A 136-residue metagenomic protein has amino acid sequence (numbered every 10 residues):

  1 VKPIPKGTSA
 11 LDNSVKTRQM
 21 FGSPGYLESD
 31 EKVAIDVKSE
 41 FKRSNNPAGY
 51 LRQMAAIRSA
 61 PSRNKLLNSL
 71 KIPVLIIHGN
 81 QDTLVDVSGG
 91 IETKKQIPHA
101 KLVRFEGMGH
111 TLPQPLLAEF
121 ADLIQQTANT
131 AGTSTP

Functional and structural regions predicted by a protein language model:
V1-K65, I72: Alpha/beta-hydrolase
S14-Q19, K94, A121, Q125: Non-transmembrane alpha-helical segments in soluble domains of secreted/periplasmic/extracellular proteins
A60-N64, V87, L117: Structural motif corresponding to alpha-helix initiation and N-cap regions
N68-K71, Q96-I97: Short, conserved loop/helix-junction motifs that constitute active-site signature segments in enzyme catalytic cores
L70, I76-H78, D82: Short beta-strand/loop motif that positions the catalytic acidic residue of the alpha/beta-hydrolase fold
T83-G89: Conserved alpha/beta-hydrolase "acid-adjacent" motif
I91-E92, A118: Active-site phosphate/pyrophosphate- and oxyanion-stabilizing loops and adjacent acidic/basic residues in soluble
H99-P136: Catalytic active-site module of serine/aspartate enzymes centered on a nucleophile-bearing elbow/loop
